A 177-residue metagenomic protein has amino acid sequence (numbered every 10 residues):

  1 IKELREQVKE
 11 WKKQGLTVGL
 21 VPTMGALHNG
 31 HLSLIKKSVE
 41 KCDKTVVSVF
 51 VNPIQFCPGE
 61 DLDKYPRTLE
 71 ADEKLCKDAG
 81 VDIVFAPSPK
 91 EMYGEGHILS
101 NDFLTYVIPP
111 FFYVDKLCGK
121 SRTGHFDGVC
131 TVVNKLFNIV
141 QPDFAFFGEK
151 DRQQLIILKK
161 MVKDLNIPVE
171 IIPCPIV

Functional and structural regions predicted by a protein language model:
I1-V177: Nucleotidyltransferase catalytic core that binds NTPs
